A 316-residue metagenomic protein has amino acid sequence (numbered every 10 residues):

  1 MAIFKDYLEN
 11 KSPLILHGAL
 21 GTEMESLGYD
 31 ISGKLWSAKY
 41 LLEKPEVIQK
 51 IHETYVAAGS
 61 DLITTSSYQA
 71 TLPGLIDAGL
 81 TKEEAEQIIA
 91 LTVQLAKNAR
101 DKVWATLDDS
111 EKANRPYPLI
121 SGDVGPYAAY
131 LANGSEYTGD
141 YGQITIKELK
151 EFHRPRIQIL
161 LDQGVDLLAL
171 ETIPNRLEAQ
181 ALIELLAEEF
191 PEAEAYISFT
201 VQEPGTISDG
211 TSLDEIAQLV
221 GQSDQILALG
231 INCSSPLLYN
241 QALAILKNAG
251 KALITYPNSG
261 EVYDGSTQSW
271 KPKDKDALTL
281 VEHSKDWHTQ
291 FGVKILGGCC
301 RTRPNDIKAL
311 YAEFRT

Functional and structural regions predicted by a protein language model:
M1-T316: Domain-level signal for soluble alpha/beta catalytic cores
